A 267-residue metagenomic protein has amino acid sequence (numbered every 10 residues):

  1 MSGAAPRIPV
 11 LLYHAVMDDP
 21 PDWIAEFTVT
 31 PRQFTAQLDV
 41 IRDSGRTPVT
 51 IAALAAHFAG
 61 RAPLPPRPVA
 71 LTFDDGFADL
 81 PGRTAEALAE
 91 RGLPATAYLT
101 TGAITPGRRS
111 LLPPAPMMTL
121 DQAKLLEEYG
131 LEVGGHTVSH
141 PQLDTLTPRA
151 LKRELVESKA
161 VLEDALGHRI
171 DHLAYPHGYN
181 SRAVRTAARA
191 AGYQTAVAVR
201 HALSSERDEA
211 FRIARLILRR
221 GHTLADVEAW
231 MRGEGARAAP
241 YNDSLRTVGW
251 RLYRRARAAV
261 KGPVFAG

Functional and structural regions predicted by a protein language model:
M1-L71, A78-R83, T145-G267: C-terminal active-site subregion of NodB/CE4 polysaccharide deacetylases
S2-A5, R42-D43, A85-L93, P116-G135 (+1 more regions): Acidic (Asp/Glu)-rich catalytic clusters
L11-A15, E132-H140: Histidine-centered catalytic micro-motifs
V16-D19, G102-T105, S139-P141: A short, flexible beta-alpha/helix-coil linker loop
A55-A56, P81-R83, S110-E128, H201: Alpha-helical scaffolding within the catalytic cores of extracellular/periplasmic polymer-degrading hydrolases
L71-T72, V133: Residue-level marker for buried hydrophobic side chains located in beta-strands that build the well-ordered beta-sheet
G92-P114: A short, conserved beta-to-alpha structural element at the edge of catalytic cores that scaffolds binding
Y98, H136, A196-A198: Short beta-strand and adjacent tight-turn residues that come in two discontinuous sequence segments and form the edges
